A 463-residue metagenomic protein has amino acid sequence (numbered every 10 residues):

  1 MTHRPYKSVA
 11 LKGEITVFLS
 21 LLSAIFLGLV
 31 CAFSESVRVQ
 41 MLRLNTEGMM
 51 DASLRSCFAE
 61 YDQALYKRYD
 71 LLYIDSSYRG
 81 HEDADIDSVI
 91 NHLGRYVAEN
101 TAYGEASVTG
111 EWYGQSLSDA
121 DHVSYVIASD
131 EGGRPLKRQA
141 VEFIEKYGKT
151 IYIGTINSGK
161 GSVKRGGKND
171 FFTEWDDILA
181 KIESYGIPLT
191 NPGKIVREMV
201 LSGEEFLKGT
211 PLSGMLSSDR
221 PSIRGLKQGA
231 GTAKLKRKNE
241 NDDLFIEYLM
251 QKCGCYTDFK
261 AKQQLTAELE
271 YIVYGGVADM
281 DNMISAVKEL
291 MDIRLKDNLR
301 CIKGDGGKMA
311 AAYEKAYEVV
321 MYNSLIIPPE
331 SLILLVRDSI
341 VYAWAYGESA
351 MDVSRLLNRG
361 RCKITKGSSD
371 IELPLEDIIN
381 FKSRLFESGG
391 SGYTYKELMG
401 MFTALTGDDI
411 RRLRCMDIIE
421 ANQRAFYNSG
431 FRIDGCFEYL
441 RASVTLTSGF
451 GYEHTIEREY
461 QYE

Functional and structural regions predicted by a protein language model:
T2-A84: Alpha-helical assembly-interface signal, strongest on the long, hydrophobic N-terminal helix that forms
Q63, D70-E463: Long, compositionally biased low-complexity segments
